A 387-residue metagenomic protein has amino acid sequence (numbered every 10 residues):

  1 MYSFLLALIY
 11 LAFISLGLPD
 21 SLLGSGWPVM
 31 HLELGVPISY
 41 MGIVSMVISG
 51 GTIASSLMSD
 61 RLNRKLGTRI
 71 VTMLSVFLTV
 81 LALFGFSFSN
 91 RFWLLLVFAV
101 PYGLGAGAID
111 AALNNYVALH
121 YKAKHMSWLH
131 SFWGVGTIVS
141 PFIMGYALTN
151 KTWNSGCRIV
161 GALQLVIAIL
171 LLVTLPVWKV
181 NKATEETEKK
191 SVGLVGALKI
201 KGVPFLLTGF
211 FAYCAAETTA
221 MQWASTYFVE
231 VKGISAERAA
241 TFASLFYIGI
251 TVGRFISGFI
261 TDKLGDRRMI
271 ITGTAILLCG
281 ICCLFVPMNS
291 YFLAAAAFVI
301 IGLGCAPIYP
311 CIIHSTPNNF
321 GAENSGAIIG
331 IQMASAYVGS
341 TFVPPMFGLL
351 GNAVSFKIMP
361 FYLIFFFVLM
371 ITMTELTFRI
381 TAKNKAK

Functional and structural regions predicted by a protein language model:
L23-G24, K201-S244, I248-T251: Extracytoplasmic gate region of multi-pass secondary transporters
M30-H31, L62-N63, I143-K151, F228-V229 (+2 more regions): Interfacial helix-cap and linker-helix signal at transmembrane-aqueous boundaries of multi-pass secondary transporters
G35, G67, F88-W93, G233 (+2 more regions): Helix-breaking motifs and short loop linkers at transmembrane-helix boundaries and internal kinks in secondary membrane
A54-W93: Conserved MFS/SLC helix-loop-helix module at the cytosolic interface between two early adjacent transmembrane helices
S55-G67, G253-G265, G351-N352: Helix-to-loop junctions at the C-terminal end of transmembrane segments in multipass secondary transporters
F98-F132: Cytoplasmic helix-loop-helix junction between adjacent transmembrane helices in 12-TM secondary transporters
W128-K179: Helix-loop-helix hairpin linking two adjacent transmembrane segments in secondary transporters
L264-I312: C-terminal transmembrane helical hairpin of 12-TM major facilitator-type secondary transporters
